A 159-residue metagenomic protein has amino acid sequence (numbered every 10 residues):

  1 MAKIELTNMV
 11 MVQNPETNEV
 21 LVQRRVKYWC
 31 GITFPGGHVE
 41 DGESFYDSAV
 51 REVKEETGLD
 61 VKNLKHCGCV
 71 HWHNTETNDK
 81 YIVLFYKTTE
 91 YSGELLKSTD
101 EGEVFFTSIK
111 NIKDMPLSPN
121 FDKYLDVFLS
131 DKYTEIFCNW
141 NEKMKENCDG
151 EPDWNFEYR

Functional and structural regions predicted by a protein language model:
M1-V20, P35-H38: Conserved N-terminal beta-strand and adjoining loop/helix that marks the start of the Nudix/MutT-like hydrolase domain
K3-E5, P15, K27, N78-K80 (+1 more regions): A generic fold-level signal
T17-N18, Y28-W29, W72, T88-E94 (+1 more regions): Short, charged/polar surface micro-motifs in flexible loops or helix N-caps
V22-T33, D41: N-terminal first-folded block
W29-I32, F105, M144: A short local loop/turn or secondary-structure capping micro-motif enriched for an aromatic residue
V39-K62, W72-Y124, E151-R159: Unchanged
L129-R159: Charged phosphate-binding loop/patch that engages nucleotide di/tri-phosphates or the phosphate backbone of nucleic
